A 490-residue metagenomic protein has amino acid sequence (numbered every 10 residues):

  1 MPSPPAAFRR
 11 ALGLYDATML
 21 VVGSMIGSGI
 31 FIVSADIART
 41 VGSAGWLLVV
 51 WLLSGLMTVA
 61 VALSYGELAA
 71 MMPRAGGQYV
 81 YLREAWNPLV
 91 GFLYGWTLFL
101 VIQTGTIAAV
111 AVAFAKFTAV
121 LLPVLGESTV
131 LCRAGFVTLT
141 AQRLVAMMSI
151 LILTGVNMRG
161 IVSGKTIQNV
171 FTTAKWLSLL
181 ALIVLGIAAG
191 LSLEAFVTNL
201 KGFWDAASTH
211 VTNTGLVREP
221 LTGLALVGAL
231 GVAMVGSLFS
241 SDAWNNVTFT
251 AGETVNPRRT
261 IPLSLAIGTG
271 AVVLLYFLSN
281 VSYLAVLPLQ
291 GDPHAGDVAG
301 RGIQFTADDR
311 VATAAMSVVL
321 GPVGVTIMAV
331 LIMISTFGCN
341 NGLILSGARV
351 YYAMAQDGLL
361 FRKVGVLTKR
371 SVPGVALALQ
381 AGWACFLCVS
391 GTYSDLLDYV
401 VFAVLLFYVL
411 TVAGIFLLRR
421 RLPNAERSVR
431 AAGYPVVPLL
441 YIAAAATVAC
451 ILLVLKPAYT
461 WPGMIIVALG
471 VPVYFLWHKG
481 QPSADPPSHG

Functional and structural regions predicted by a protein language model:
M1-A35, R39-A44, T58-L63, M72-A75 (+3 more regions): Membrane-interface "cap" regions at the ends of multi-pass membrane proteins
P5-F8, R159-V170, S241-L275, Q356 (+3 more regions): Hydrophobic, small-residue-rich membrane helices and short re-entrant helix-turn-helix hairpins that build
D36-R39, W51, T58-I150, G155-M158 (+3 more regions): Hydrophobic transmembrane alpha-helices that form the core helical bundles of multi-pass secondary transporters
V80-Y81, N87, A119-T129, G202-A225 (+3 more regions): TM-loop-TM module centered on a large, flexible mid-protein loop between adjacent transmembrane helices in multi-pass
A115-P123, A174-G215, L238, N280-L289 (+3 more regions): Hydrophobic alpha-helical segments and their helix-loop junctions in multi-pass secondary transporters
A141, K363-G374, Y408-Y459: C-terminal membrane-solvent junction of multi-pass transporters and transport-like membrane proteins
A141-W204, D242, L265-T269, V400-L410 (+2 more regions): Membrane-interface loop-to-helix entry segments
G190, D398-Y399, A403-V404, G433-G490: A generic transmembrane alpha-helix motif of multi-pass inner-membrane proteins
